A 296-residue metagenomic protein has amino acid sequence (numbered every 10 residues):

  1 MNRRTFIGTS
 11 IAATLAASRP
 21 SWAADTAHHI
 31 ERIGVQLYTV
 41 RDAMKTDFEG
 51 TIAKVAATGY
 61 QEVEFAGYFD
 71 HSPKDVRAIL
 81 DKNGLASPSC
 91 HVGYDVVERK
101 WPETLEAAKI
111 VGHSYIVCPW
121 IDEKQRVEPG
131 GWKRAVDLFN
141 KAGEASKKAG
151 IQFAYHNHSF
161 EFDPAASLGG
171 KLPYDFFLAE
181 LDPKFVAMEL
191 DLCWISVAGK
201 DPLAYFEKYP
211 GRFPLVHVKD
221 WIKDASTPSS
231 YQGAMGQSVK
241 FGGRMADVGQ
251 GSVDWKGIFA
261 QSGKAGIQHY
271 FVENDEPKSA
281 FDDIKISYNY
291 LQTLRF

Functional and structural regions predicted by a protein language model:
R4-A24: N-terminal export signals
P20-K45, K54: C-terminal segment of N-terminal export signals and the immediately downstream linker at the start of the mature
T26-H29, I52-A57, H71-S87, K100-H113 (+4 more regions): Acidic (Asp/Glu)-rich catalytic clusters
E31-Q36, V63-F65, S87-V92, I116-C118 (+4 more regions): Hydrophobic faces of well-ordered beta-strands that scaffold small-molecule active sites in alpha/beta enzyme cores
V35, V55, V63, L80 (+6 more regions): Conserved, mostly hydrophobic/aromatic
Y38-V40, A66-Y68, V92-D95, I121-E123 (+4 more regions): Active-site beta-loop-alpha junctions enriched in small/polar residues
E62, F69, A86, Y94-M188 (+1 more regions): Active-site acidic/histidine proton-transfer and metal-coordination neighborhood in alpha/beta enzyme cores
K148-S252: Acidic/histidine-rich catalytic cores of soluble enzymes
